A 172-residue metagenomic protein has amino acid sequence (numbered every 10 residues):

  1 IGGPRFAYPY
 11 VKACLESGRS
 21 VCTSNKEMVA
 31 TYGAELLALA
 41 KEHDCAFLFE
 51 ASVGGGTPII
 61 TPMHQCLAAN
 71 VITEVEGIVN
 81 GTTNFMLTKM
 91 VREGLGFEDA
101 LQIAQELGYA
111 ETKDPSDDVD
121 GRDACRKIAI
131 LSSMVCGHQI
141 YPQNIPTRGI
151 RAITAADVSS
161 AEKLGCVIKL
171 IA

Functional and structural regions predicted by a protein language model:
I1-G2, G81: Conserved NAD(P)H cofactor-binding loop of Rossmann-fold oxidoreductase domains
G2-S17, S24-C66: Rossmann-fold NAD(P)-binding glycine/threonine-rich loop
P4, V29-A30, G94, R122 (+1 more regions): Short alpha-helix boundary/capping motifs
S17-G18, E42-H43, L107, L164-G165: Structured helix-beta-strand junction loops
T23, L87-T88, N144-P146: Short, contiguous strand/loop micro-motifs
K41-D123: Rossmann-like NAD(P)H-binding beta-loop-alpha module
A100-A172: Substrate-binding/catalytic subdomain of NAD(P)-dependent oxidoreductase enzymes
